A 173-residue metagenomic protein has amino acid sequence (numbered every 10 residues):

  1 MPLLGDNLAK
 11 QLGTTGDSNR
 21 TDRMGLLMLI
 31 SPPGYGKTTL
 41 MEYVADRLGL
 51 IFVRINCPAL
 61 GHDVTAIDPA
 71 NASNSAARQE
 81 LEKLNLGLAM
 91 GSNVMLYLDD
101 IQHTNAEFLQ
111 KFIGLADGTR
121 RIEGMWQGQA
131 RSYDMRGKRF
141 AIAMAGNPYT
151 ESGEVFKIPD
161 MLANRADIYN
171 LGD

Functional and structural regions predicted by a protein language model:
M1-G25: Pre-Walker A (pre-P-loop) alpha-helix and adjacent loop at the N terminus of AAA/AAA+ ATPase modules, a conserved
N7-Q11, P69-K83, F108-G137, G172: Substrate-gripping "pore-loop 1 plus following alpha2 helix"
S18-I55: Walker A/P-loop
D22-M24, L48, A89-S92, R136-R139: Short loop/turn elements that form and flank the Walker-type P-loop nucleotide-binding site in RecA-like NTPase cores
K37, G61-A66, T104-E107, T150-V155: Switch/connector loops and helix/strand junctions flanking conserved nucleotide-binding motifs in nucleotide-processing
R47-L88, N105: AAA+/P-loop NTPase substrate/partner-engagement loops
A89-D117, G153-M161: Conserved AAA+/SF3 P-loop NTPase catalytic/coupling segment centered on the Walker-B
G118-D173: Canonical AAA+ ATPase core
